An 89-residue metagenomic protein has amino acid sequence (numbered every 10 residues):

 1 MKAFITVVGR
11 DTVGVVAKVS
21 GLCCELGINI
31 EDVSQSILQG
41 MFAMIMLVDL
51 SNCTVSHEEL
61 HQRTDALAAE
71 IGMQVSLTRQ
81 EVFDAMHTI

Functional and structural regions predicted by a protein language model:
M1-I89: A conserved regulatory-domain signal marking ACT and ACT-like small-molecule sensing domains and adjacent regulatory
